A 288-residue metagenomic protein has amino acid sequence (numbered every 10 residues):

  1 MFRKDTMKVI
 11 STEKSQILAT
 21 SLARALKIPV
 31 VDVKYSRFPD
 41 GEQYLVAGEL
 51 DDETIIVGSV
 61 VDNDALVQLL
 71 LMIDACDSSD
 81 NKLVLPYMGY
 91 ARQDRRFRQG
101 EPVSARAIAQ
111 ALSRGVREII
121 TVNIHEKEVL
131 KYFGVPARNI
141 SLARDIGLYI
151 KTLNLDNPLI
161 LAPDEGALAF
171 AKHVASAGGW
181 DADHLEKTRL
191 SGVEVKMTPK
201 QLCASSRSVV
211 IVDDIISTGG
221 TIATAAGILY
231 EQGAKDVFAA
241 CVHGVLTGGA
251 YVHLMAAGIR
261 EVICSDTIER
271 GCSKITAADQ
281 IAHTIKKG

Functional and structural regions predicted by a protein language model:
M1-G288: PRPP-associated nucleotide enzymes
